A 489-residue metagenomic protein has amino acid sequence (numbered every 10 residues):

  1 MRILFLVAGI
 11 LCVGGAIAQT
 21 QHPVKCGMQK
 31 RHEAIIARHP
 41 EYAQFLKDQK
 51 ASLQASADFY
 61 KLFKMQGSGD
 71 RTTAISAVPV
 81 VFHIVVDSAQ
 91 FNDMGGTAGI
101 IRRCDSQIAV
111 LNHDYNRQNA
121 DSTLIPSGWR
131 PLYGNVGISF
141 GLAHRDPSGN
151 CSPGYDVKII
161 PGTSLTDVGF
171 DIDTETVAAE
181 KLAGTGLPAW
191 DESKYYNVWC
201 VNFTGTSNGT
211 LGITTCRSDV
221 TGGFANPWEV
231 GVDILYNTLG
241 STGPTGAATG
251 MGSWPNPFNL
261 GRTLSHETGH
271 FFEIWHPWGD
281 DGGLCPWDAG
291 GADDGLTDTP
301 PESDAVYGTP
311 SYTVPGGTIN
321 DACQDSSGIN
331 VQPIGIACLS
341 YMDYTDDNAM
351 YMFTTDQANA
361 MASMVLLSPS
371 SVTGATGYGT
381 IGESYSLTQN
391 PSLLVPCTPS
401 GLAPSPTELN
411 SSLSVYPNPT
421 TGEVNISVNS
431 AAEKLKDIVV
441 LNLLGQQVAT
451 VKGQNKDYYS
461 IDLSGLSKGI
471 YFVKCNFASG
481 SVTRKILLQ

Functional and structural regions predicted by a protein language model:
M1-T20: Sec-dependent, cleavable N-terminal signal peptides
L6, G14, T407-Y416, T420-Q489: C-terminal outer-membrane/trafficking sorting elements
Q19-E192, V201: Propeptide-to-catalytic entry region of secreted or membrane-anchored zinc metalloproteases
P79-I84, C323-N390: Extracellular low-complexity, Gly/Ser/Thr-rich intrinsically disordered linkers and protease-sensitive activation/hinge
A109-A120, H270-I274, L366, S370: Sec-exported extracytoplasmic/periplasmic mature domains
V168-G279: Active-site-proximal segment of zinc-dependent metalloprotease catalytic domains
T249-Y351: The catalytic-center signature of Zn2+-dependent metalloproteases
G382-Y416, N429-A431: Residue-level detector of functionally pivotal "anchor" positions at catalytic/ligand-binding pockets or at interdomain
